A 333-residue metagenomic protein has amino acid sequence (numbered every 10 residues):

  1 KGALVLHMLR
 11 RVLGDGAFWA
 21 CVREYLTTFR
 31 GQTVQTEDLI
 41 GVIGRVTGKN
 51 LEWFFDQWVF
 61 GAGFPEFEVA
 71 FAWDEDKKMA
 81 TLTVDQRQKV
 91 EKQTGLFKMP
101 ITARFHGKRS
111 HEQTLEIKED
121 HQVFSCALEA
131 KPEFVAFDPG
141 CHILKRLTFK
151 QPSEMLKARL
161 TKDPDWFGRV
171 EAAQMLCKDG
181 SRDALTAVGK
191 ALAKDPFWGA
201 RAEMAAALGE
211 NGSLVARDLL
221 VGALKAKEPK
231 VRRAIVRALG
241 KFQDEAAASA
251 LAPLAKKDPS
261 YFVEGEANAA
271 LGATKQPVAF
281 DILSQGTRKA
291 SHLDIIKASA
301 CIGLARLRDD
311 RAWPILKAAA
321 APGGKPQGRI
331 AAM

Functional and structural regions predicted by a protein language model:
K1-L82: Amphipathic alpha-helical substructures
L51-E52, A62-D138: Beta-strand-rich binding/interaction modules
P139-T148: Short acidic/polar inter-strand loop motif in beta-rich domains
F149-L160, S181-A193, S213-K225, R233 (+3 more regions): Amphipathic alpha-helical scaffolding segments comprising HEAT/armadillo-like alpha-solenoid repeats
P164-D165, P196-F197, K227-E228, P259-S260 (+2 more regions): Short inter-helical turns and helix N-cap capping residues of alpha-solenoid HEAT/ARM repeat scaffolds
G168-R169, R201, R232, E264 (+2 more regions): Residue-level detector of extended alpha-helical repeat arrays and alpha-solenoid scaffolds
M175, A207-E210, A238-K241, A270-A273 (+1 more regions): Core register positions within helices of long alpha-helical scaffolds
